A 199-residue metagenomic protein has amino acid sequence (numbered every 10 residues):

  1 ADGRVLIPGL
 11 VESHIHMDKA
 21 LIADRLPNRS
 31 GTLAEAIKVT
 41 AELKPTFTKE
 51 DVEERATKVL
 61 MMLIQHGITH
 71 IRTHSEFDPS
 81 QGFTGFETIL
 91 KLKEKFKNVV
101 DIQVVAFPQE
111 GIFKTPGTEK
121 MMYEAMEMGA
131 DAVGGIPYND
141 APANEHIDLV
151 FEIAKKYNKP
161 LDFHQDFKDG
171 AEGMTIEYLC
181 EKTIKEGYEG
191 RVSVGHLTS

Functional and structural regions predicted by a protein language model:
R4-L6, A23-H74, S80-K95, K120-E127: Alpha-helical scaffold segments that flank or form the walls of functional sites
R4-R25, K168-D169: Di-metal (Zn2+ and/or Mg2+/Mn2+) metal-binding site signature of metallo-dependent hydrolases with the MBL/beta-CASP
V39-R55, V105-G117, I136-D140: Active-site mouth loops of central-metabolism enzymes
H74-P79, P108-E110, N139-D140, F167-K168: Conserved short loop/turn motifs at secondary-structure junctions
T84-N98, T115-S199: Histidine/acidic residue-rich metal-binding segments in metalloenzymes
